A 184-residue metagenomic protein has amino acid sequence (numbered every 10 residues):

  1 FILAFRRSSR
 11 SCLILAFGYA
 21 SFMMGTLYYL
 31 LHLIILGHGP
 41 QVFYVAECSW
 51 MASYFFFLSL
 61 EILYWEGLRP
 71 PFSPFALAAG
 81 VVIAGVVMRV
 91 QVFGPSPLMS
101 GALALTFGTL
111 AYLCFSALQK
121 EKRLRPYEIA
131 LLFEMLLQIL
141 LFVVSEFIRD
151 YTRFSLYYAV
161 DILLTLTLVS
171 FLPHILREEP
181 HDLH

Functional and structural regions predicted by a protein language model:
F1, S11-I35, E47-Y54, V82-I83 (+2 more regions): Hydrophobic alpha-helical transmembrane segments of multi-pass membrane proteins
F1-S8, L30-L77, C114-F115, F171-E179: Internal transmembrane alpha-helix with an interfacial aromatic "cap," most often the third helix
L3-L13, G37-Y44, G94-P97, K122 (+1 more regions): Juxtamembrane loop-transmembrane helix junctions in multi-pass integral membrane proteins, especially the extracellular
F5-S21, E66-A78, K120-F133, P180-H184: Membrane-interfacial loop-to-transmembrane alpha-helix junctions, especially the N-terminal start
A16-Y19, T26, M51, A104 (+3 more regions): Generic intrinsically disordered, low-complexity segments enriched for polar/acidic and small residues
F17, C48-S59, L77, F93-G108: Hydrophobic, aromatic-enriched alpha-helical segments typical of multi-pass transmembrane helices
V81-Q119, R153-V160: Extracellular-loop-to-transmembrane junctions of the mid-late helices
L110-H184: C-terminal transmembrane-bundle signature of multipass membrane proteins, characterized by strong activation on
